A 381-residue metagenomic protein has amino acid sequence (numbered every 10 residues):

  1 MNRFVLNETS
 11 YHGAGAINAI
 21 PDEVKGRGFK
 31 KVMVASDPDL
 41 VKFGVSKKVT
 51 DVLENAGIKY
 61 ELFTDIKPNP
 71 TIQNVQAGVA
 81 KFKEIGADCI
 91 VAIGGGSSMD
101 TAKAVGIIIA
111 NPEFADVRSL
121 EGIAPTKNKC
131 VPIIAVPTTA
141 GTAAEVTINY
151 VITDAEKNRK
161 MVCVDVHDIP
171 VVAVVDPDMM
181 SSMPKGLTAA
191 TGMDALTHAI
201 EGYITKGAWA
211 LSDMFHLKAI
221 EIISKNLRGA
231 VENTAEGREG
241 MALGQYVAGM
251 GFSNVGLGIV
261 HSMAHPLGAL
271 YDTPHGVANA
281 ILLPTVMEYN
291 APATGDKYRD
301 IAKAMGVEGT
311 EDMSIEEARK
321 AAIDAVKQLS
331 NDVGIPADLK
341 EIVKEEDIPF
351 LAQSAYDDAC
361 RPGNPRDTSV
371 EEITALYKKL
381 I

Functional and structural regions predicted by a protein language model:
M1-R27: N-terminal amphipathic/basic leader segments beginning at the initiator methionine
N18-M33, D51-A56, E84: Glycine-rich phosphate/diphosphate-binding loops that line cofactor/substrate pockets in enzymes
V41-F114, R228-R238: N-terminal small/polar loop signature for handling phosphorylated ligands or for N-terminal nucleophile
Q73-D178: Glycine/threonine-rich beta-strand-loop-alpha-helix active-site module that forms ligand/phosphate-binding
N149-V255: Carboxylate- and glycine-rich phosphate/diphosphate-binding segment that chelates Mg2+/Mn2+
P266-M305: Catalytic phosphate/nucleotide-handling subdomain of diverse soluble enzymes
Y298, E308-I381: C-terminal charged capping/lid subdomain of soluble metabolic enzymes
